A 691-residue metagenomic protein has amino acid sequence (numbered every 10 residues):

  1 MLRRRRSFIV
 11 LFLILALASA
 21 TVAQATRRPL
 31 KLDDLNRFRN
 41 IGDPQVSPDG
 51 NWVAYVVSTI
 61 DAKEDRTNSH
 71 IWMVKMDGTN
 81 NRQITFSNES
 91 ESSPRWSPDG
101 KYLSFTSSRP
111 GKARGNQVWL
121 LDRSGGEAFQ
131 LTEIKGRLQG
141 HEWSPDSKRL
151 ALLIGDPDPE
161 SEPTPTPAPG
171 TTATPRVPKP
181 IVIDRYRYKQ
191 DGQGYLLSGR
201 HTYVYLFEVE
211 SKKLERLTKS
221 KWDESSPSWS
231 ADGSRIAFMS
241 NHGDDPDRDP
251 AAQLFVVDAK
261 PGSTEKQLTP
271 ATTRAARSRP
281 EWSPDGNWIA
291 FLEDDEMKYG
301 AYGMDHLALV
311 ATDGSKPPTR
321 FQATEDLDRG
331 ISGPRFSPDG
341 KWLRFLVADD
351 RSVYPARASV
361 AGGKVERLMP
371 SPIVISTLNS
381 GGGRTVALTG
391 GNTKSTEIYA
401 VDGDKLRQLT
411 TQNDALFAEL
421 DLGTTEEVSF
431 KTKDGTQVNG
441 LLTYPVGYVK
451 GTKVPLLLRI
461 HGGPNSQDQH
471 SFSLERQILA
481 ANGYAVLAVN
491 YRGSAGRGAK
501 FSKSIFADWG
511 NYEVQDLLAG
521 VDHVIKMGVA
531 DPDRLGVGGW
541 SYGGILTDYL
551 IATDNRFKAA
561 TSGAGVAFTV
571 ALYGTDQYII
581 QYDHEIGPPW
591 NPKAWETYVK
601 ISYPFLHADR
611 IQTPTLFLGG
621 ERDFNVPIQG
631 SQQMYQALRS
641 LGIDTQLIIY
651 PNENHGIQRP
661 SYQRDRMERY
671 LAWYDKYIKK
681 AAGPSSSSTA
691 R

Functional and structural regions predicted by a protein language model:
I9-A18: Bacterial N-terminal signal peptides
A25-D65, S69: Mature N-terminal segment immediately following signal peptide/propeptide cleavage in secreted/periplasmic
R39-A54, N88-T106, E127-A128, K135-L153 (+14 more regions): Conserved beta-propeller blade repeats
E64-H70, A113-Q117, E160-P163, H201-Y203 (+4 more regions): Structural motif
N68-S69, G155-E210, P250-A252, M304-A308 (+4 more regions): Predominantly five- to eight-bladed beta-propeller fold
K75-T79, D122-G126, E208-K212, D258-G262 (+3 more regions): Short loop/turn segments that connect beta-strands within beta-propeller blades
D404, Q412-D533, G538-W540, L572-I580 (+1 more regions): Cap/lid segment of the alpha/beta-hydrolase catalytic domain
A488-R691: Active-site-proximal cap/loop segments of hydrolase catalytic domains
